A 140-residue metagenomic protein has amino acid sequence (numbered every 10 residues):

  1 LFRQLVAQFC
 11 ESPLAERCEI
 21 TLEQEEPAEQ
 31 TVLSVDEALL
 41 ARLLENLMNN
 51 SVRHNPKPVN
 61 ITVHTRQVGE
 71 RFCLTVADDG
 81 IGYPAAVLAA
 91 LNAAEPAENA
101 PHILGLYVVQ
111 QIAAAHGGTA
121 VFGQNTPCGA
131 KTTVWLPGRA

Functional and structural regions predicted by a protein language model:
S12-Q24: Short conserved segments within the C-terminal catalytic ATPase subdomain
V32-V35: Conserved micro-motifs of the catalytic ATP-binding
N50-V52: Short helix-loop "hinge" at the ATP-lid/N-box region of the Bergerat-fold HATPase_c
P58-E70: Short beta-strand/loop element within the Bergerat-fold HATPase_c
D78: Acidic ATP/Mg2+-coordinating residue in the GHKL
Y83-P96: Short conserved segment of the HATPase_c
G117-G118: Conserved glycine-rich
